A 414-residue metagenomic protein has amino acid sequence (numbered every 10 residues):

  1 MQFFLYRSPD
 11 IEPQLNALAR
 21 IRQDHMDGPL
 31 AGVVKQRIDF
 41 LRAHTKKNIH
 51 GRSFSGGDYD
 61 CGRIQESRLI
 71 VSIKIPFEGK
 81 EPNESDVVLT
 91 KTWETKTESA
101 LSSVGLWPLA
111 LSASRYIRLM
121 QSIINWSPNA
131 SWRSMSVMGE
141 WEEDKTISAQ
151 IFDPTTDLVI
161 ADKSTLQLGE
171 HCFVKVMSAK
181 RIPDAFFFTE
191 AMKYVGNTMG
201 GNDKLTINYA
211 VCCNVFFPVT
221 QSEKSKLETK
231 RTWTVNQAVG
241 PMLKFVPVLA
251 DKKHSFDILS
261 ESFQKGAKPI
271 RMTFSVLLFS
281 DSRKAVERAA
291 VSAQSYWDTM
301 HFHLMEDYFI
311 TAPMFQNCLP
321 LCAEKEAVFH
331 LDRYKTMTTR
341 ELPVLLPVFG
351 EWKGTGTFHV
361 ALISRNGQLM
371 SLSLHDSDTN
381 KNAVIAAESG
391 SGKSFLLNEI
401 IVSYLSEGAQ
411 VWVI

Functional and structural regions predicted by a protein language model:
M1, T355-I414: Glycine-rich phosphate-binding loop of nucleotide-binding enzymes
M1-P347: Extended, folded cores of ATP/NTP-driven motor/assembly subunits in large transport and secretion machines
Y334-N366: Pre-P-loop entry segment of helicase/translocase ATPase cores
